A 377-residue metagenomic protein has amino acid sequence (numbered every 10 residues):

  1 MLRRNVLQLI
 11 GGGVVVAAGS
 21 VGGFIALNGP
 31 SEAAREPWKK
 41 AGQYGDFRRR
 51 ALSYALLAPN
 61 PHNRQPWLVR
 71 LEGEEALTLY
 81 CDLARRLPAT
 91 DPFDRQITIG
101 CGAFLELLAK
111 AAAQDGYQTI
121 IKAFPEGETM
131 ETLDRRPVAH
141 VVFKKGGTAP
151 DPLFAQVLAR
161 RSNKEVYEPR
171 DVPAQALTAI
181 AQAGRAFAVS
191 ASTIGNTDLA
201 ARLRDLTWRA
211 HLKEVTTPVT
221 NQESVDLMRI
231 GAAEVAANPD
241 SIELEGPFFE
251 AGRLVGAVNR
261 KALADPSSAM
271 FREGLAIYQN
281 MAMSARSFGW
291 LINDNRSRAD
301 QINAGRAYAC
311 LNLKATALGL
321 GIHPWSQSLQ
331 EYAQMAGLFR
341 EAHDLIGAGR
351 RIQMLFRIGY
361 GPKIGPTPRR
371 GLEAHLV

Functional and structural regions predicted by a protein language model:
M1-V377: Acidic, surface-exposed loops and disordered segments
